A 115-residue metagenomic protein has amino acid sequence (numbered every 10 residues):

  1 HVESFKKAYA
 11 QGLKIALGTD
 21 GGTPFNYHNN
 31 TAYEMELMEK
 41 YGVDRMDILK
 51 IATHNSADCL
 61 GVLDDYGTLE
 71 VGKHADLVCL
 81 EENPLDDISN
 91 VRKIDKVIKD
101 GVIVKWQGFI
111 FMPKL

Functional and structural regions predicted by a protein language model:
H1-L80: His/Asp/Glu-enriched, well-ordered alpha-helical/loop segment that forms or immediately abuts the divalent-metal
A52-H54, D58, V71-L115: C-terminal cap of metal-dependent C-N hydrolases
